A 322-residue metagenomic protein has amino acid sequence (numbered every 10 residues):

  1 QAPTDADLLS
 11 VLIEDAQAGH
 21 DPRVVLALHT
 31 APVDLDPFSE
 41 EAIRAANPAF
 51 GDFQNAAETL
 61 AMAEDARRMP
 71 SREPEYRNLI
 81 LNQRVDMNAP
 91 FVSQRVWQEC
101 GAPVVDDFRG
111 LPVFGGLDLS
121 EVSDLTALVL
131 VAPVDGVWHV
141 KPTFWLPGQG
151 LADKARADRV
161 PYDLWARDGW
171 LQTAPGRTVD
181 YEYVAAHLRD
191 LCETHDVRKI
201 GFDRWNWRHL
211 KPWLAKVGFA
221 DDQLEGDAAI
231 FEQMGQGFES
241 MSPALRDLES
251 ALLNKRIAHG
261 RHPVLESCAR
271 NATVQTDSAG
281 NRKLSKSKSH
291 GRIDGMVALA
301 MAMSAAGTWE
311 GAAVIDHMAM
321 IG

Functional and structural regions predicted by a protein language model:
Q1, A31-P32, D118-V122, P133 (+3 more regions): An acidic- and aromatic-residue-enriched active-site/binding cleft used to recognize and process polar
Q1-F114, S123-L125, H139-Y183: Non-catalytic, compositionally simple segments
A2-L8, D124-A127, R208-K216, S242-R246: A short acidic (Asp/Glu
D15-A45, A157-G169, W213, V217 (+1 more regions): Metal-dependent DNA phosphodiester-chemistry modules and their immediately adjacent helices/loops in DNA-processing
V122-G136, I293-V297, M301-M303: Acidic, metal-ligating active-site segments
D190-K199, D227-I230: Short, surface-exposed connector motifs at secondary-structure boundaries
T194-K211: Short glycine-rich phosphate-binding loop at a beta-alpha junction
A312-G322: Acidic, low-complexity intrinsically disordered tails
